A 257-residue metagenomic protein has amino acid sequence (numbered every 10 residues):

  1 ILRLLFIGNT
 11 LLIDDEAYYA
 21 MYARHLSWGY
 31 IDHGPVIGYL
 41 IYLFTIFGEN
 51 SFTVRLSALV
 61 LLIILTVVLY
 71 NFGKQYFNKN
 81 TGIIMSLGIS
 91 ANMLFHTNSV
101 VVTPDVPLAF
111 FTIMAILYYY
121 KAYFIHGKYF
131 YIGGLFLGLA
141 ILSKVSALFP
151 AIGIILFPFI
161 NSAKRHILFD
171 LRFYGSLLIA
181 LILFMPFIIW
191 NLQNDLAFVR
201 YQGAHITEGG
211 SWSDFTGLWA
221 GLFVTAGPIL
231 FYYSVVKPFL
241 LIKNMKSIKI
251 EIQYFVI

Functional and structural regions predicted by a protein language model:
I7-Y19, W28-L40, G48-T53, D195: Extracytoplasmic catalytic/substrate-binding loops of multi-pass membrane glycan-assembly enzymes
L56-Y76, A91, M114, Y118: Transmembrane-helix motifs of polytopic, lipid-linked glycan transferases
T66-V68, P107-F124, F136-L137: Specific aromatic-rich, kink-prone transmembrane helix
K74-N80, A115-F130, L240-L241: Membrane-interface transmembrane helices that cradle and orient dolichyl/undecaprenyl
G82-A91, L137, I141, I155: Short helix- or helix-capping micro-motifs that position conserved polar/aromatic residues at function-defining sites
L94-L108: Short acidic/glycine- and proline-prone juxtamembrane loop motifs at membrane-interface regions of multi-pass membrane
K121-G138, D170-Y174, L178: Short hydrophobic alpha-helices at membrane interfaces in multi-pass membrane enzymes
L139, P150-I248: Transmembrane-lumen/periplasm boundary regions of multi-pass, lipid-linked membrane glycan transferases
